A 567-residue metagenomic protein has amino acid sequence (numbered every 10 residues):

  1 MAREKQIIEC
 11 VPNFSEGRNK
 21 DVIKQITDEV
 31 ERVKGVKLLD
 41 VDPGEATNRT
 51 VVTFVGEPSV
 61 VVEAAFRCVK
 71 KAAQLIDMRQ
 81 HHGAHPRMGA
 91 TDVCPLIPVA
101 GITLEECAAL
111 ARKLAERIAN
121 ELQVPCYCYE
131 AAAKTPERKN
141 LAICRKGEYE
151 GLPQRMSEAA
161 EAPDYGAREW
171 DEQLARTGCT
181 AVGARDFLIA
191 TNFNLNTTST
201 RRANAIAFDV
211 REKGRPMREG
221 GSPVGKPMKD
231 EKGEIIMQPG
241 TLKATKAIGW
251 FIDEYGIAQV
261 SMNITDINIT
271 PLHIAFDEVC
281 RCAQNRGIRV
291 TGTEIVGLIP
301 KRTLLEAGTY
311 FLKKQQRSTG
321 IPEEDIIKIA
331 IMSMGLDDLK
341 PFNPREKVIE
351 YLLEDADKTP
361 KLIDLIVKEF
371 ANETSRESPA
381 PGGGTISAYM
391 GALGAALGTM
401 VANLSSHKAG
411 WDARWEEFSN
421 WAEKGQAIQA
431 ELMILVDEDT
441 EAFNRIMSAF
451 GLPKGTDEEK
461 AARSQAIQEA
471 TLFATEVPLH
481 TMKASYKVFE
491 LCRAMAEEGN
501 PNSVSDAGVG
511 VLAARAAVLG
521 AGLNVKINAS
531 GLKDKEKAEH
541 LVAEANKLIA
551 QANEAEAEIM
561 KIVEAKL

Functional and structural regions predicted by a protein language model:
A2-E369, R376, K454, E459-A462 (+1 more regions): Long, contiguous binding/interaction regions
P12, E16, M88-P95, E254 (+3 more regions): Conserved phosphate/anionic-ligand binding catalytic regions in large, soluble enzymes, centered on
C68, L393-M400, A442, T481-L491 (+3 more regions): Amphipathic, well-ordered alpha-helical segments in soluble domains
L114, V124-C128, E137-N140, V488 (+1 more regions): Preference for long, well-ordered alpha-helical segments
F187-I189, D439-L512, A516, N528: Amphipathic alpha-helical interface segments
D357-I366, N372, H480, A484-K487 (+1 more regions): Polytopic transmembrane helical bundles with strong interfacial aromatic enrichment
Y389-L393, W421, I428-L435, A474-A484 (+6 more regions): Amphipathic alpha-helix face/heptad-repeat signature
H407-P453, L548-A557: A structural-propensity feature for long, helix-poor, extended segments
